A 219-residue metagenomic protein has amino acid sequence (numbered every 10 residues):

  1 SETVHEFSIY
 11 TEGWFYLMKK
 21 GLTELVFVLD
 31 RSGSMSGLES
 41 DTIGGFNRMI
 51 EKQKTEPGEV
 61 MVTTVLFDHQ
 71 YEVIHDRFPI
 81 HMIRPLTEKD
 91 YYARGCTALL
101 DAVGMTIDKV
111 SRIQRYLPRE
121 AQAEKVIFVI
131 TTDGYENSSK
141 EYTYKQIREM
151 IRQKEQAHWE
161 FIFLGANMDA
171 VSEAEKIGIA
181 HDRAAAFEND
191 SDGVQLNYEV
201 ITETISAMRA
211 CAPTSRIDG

Functional and structural regions predicted by a protein language model:
T3-G219: Acidic, low-complexity intrinsically disordered regions
